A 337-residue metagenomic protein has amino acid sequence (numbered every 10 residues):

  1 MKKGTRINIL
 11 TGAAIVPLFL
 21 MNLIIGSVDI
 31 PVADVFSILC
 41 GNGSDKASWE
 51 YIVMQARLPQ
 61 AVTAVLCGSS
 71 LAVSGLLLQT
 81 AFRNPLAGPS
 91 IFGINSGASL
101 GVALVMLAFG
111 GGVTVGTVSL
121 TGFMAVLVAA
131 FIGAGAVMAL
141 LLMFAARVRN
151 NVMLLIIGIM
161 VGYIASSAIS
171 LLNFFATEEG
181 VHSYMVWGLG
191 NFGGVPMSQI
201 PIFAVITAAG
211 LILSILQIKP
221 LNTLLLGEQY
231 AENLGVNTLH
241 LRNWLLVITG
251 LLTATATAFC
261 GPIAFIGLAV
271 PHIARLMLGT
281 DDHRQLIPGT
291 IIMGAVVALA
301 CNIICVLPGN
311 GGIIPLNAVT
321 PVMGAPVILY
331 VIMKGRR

Functional and structural regions predicted by a protein language model:
M1-R337: Alpha-helical transmembrane segments in inner-membrane proteins
